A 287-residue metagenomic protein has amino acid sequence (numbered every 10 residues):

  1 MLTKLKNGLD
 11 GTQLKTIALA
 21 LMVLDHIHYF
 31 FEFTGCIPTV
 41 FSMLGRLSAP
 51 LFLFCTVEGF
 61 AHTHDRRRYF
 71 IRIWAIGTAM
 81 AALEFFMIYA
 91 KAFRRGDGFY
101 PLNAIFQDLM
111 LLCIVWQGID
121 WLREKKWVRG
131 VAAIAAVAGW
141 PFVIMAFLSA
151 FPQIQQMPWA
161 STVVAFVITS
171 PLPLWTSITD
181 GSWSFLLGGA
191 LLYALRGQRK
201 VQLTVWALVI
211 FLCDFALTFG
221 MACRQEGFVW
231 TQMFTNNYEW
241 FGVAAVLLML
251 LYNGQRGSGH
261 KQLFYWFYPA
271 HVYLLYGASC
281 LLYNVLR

Functional and structural regions predicted by a protein language model:
M1-R287: Alpha-helical transmembrane segments and their immediate juxtamembrane cytosolic regions
